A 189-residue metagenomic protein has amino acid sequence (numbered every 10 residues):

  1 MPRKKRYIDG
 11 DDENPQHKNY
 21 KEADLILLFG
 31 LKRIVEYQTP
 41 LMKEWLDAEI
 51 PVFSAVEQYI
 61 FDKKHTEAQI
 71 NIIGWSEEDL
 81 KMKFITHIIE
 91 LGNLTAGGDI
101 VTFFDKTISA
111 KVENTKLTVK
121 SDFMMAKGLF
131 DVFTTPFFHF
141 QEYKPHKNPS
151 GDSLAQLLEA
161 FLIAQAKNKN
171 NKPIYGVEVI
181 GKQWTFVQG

Functional and structural regions predicted by a protein language model:
M1-E90: Charged, often low-complexity linker/regulatory segments
A68-G74, S109-A110, Y143-P149: A short glycine/serine-rich beta->alpha loop
E77-K81, K116-K120, S150-Q156: Phosphate/oxyanion-binding active-site loops and adjacent basic polyanion-contact surfaces
K83-S109: Extracellular-facing segments of soluble proteins and assemblies that are Gly/Ser/Thr-biased and enriched in aromatics
F84, S121-K127, P136-K147, A160: Conserved catalytic cores of phosphodiester-cleaving nucleases, focusing on short active-site segments
D99-D131: Active-site metal-binding core of divalent-cation-utilizing nuclease and nuclease-like domains
F130-T135, K169-N171: Short, solvent-exposed loop/turn segments that connect beta-strands within catalytic domains and beta-strand-rich
K144-G189: Nucleic-acid nuclease catalytic cores
